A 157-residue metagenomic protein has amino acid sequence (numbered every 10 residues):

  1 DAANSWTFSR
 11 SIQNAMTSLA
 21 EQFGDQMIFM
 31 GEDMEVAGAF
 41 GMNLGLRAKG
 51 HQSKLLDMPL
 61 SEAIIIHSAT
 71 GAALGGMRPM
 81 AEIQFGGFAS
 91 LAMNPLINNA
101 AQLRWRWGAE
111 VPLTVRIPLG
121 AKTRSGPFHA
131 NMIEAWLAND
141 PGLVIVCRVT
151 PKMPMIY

Functional and structural regions predicted by a protein language model:
D1-Y157: Thiamine diphosphate
